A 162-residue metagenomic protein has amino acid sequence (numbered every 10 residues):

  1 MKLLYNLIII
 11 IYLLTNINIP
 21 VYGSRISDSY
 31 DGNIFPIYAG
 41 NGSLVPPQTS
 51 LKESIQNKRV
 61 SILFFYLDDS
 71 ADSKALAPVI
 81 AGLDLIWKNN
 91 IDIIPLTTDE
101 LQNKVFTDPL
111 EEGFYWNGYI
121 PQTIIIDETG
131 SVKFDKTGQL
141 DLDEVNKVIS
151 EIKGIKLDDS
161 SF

Functional and structural regions predicted by a protein language model:
N6-N16: Bacterial N-terminal signal peptides
V21-S50: N-terminal "domain-start" segment that seeds a small globular fold
I37, F64-S70, K133-K136: Second-shell loop/turn segments in exported
L44, K58, D69-L76, W116-Y119 (+2 more regions): Solvent-exposed, acidic/flexible segments
T49, D72-W87: Typically the conserved alpha-helix immediately C-terminal to a functionally engaged Cys/Sec in thioredoxin-like
S54-D68: Short active-site neighborhood of thiol/selenol oxidoreductases, capturing the structured segment around
K58-I62, K88-D92, E128: Loop/turn elements at helix/coil->beta-strand transitions in domains of secreted/extracellular proteins
A81, D92-T129, L142, V148-K153: Thioredoxin-like thiol-disulfide oxidoreductase module
